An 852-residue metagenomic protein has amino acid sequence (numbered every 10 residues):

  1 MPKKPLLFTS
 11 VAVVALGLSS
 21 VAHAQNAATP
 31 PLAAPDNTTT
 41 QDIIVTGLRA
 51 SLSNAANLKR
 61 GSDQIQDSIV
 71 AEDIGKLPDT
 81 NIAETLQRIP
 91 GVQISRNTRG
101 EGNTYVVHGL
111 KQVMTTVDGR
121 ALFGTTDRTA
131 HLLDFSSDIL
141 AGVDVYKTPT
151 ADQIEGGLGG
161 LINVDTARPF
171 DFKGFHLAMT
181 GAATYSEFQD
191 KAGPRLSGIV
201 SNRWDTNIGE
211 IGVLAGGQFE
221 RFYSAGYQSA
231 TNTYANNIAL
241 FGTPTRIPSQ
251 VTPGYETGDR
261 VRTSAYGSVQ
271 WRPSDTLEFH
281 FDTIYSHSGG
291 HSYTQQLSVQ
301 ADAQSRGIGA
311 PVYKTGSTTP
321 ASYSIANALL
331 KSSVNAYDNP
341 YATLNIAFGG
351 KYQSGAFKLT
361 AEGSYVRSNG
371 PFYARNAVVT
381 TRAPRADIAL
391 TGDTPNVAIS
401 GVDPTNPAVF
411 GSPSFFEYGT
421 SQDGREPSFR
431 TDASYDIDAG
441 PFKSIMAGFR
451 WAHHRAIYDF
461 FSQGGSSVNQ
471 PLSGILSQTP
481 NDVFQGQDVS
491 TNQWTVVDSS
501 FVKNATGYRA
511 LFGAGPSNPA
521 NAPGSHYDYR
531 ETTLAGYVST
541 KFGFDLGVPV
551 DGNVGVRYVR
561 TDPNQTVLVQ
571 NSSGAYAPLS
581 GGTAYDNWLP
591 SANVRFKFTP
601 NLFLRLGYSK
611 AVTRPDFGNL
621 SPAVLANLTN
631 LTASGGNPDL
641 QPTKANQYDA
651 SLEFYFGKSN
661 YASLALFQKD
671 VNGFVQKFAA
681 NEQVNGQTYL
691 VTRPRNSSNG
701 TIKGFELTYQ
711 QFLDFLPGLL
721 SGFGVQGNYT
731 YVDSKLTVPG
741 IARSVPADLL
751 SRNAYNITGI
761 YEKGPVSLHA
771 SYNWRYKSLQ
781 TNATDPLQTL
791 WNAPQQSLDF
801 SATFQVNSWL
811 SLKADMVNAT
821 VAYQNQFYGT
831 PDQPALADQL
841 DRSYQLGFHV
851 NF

Functional and structural regions predicted by a protein language model:
P31, A83-A121: Extracytoplasmic beta-strand/coil segments of soluble accessory domains associated with Gram-negative outer-membrane
I44-L77, N103-T104, V113, L122: N-terminal periplasmic "start-of-domain" segments of outer-membrane beta-barrel proteins
I82-T85, N103-V106, T116, H131 (+2 more regions): N-terminal periplasmic accessory domains that precede and gate Gram-negative outer-membrane beta-barrel machines
T104, R120-T148, G198: Short acidic/polar hinge/loop motifs at secondary-structure boundaries that mediate gating or recognition
Q189-Q304, Y313, A321, N339-G349 (+2 more regions): Transmembrane beta-barrel wall of Gram-negative outer-membrane proteins
K331-T343, S525-E531, T583, V612-V671 (+5 more regions): Outer-membrane beta-barrel signature, preferentially recognizing the C-terminal barrel domain of Gram-negative
Q668-D670, T688-T781, T820: Gram-negative outer-membrane beta-barrel transporters
R775-N782, A802-F852: C-terminal beta-signal and adjacent terminal beta-strands/loops of Gram-negative outer-membrane beta-barrel proteins
